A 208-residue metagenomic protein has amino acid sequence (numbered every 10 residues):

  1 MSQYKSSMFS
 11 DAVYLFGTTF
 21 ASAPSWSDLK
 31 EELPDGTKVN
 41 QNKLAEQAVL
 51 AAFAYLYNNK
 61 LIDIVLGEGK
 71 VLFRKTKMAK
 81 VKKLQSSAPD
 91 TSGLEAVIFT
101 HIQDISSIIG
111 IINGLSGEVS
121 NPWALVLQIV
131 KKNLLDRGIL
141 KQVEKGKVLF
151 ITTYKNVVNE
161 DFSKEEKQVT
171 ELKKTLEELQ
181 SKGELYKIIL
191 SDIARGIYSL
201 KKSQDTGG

Functional and structural regions predicted by a protein language model:
M1, T206-G208: Short acidic DE-rich linear segments
M1-P122: Short, amphipathic alpha-helical interface elements at domain boundaries that mediate macromolecular binding
Y14, L66, F162-K164, Q168 (+1 more regions): Low-complexity, compositionally biased segments
Y57-K70, K131, L135-G146: A short, conserved structural fragment
K77-Q128, N133, F150-L190: Short, amphipathic alpha-helical interaction segments positioned at domain boundaries
L190-G196: Short secondary-structure transition/capping segments
I197-T206: Hydrophobic/aromatic interaction determinants used to assemble and anchor large protein complexes
